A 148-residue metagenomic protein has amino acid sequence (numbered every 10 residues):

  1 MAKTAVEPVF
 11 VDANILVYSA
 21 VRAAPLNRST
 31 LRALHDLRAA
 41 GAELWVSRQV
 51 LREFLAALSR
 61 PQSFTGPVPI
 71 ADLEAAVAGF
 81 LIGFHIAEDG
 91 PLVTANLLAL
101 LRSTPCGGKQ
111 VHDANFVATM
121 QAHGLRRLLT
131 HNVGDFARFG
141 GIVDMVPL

Functional and structural regions predicted by a protein language model:
M1-T4, P8, A114-L148: Acidic, PIN/NYN-like endoribonuclease modules and their adjacent C-terminal/linker elements
M1-V46, Q62-A75, R138: Short, well-structured N-terminal submotif of metal-dependent ribonuclease cores
V11, W45-V46, E88, V111 (+1 more regions): Short beta-strand scaffold positions
I15, V50, V93, N115-F116 (+1 more regions): Alpha-helix capping/helix-boundary segments
V21-A23, T104-G108: Short, flexible loop segments at the rims of nucleotide/cofactor-binding pockets, characterized by
A40-L44, G83-H85, A122-R127: Short active-site oxyanion
R48-R52, A78-T104: Acidic catalytic patch
